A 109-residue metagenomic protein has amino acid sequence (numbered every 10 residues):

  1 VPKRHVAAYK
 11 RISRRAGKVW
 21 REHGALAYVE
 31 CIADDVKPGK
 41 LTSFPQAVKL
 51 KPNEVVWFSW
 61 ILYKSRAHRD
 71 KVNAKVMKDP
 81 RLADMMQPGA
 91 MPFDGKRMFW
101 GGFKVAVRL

Functional and structural regions predicted by a protein language model:
H5-K37, K75-L82: Short amphipathic alpha-helical segments
Y9, K40, R69-K71: Short acidic, gly/pro-rich beta-turn/loop elements at beta-sheet edges and active-site/ligand-binding grooves
W20, W57-W60, W100: A residue-identity detector for tryptophan
A27-P52, K78-L109: Glycine-rich beta-strand-turn "strand-cap" elements at beta-sheet edges
A47-L82: Mid-chain, well-packed structural core segment of small domains
